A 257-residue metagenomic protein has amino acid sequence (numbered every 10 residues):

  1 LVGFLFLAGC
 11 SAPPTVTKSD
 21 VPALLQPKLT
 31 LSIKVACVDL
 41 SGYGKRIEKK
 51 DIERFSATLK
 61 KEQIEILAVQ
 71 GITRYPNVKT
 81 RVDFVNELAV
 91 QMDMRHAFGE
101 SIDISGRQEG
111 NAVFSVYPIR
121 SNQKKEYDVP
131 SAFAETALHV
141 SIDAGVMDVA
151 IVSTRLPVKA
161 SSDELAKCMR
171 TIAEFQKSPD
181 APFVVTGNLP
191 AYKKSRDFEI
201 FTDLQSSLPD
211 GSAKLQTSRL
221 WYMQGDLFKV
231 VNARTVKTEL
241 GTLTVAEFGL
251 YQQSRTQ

Functional and structural regions predicted by a protein language model:
L1-V2: Sec-dependent signal peptide recognition, specifically the positively charged N-region followed immediately by
L7-G9: C-terminal motif of bacterial Sec signal peptides marking the signal peptidase cleavage site
S11-E62, R95-F98, I102-Q257: Active-site regions of metal-assisted phosphoester/phosphodiester hydrolases, unifying DNase/endonuclease modules
I33, E65-I66, N86: Hydrophobic alpha-helical segments
Q63-I72: Proline-aspartate-enriched helix->loop->beta-strand connector
I66, M92-D93: A generic structural signal for ordered alpha-helices
Q70, F84, E164-C168: Glutamine-centric residue-chemistry signal
I72-V90, G106-Q108, K194-I200: Metal-dependent catalytic neighborhoods of phosphoester/phosphodiester hydrolases
